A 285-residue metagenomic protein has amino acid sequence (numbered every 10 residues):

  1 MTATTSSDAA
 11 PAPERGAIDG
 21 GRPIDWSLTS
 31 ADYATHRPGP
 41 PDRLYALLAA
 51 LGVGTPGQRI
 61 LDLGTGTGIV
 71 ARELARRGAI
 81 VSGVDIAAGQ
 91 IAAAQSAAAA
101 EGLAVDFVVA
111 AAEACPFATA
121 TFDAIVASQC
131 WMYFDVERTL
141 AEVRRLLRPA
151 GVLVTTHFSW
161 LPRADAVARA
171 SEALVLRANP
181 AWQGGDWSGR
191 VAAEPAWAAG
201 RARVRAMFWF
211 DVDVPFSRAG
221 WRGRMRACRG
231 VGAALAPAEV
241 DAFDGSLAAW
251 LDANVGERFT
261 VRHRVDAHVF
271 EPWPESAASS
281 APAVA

Functional and structural regions predicted by a protein language model:
T2-T55: Conserved class I S-adenosyl-L-methionine
G57-Q58, A120: Nucleotide donor/acceptor-binding cores
L61, T67-A114: Class I SAM-dependent methyltransferase SAM/SAH-binding core
A114-A124: A short acidic, Gly/Pro-enriched loop at the edge of an enzyme's catalytic core that lines a small-molecule cofactor
Q129-C130: Short catalytic micro-motifs in class I SAM-dependent methyltransferases
F134-E142: A short, conserved alpha-helix within the catalytic core of class I
R144, R148-V214: Conserved catalytic/acceptor-binding region of the Class I
A193-A285: Conserved Class I S-adenosyl-L-methionine
